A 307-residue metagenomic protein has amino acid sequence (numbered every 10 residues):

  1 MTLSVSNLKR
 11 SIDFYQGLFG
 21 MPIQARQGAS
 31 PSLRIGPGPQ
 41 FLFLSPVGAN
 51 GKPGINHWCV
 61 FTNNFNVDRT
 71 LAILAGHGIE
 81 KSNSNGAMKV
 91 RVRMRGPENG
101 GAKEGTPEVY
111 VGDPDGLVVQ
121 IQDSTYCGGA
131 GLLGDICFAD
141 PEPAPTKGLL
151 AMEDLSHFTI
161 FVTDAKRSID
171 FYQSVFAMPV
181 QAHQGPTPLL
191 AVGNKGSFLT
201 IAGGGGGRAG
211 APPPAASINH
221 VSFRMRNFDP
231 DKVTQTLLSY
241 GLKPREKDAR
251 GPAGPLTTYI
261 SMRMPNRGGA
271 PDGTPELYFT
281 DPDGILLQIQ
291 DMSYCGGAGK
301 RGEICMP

Functional and structural regions predicted by a protein language model:
M1-I12, P39, I55-T62, Q122-I169 (+4 more regions): N-terminal beta-strand motif that seeds the catalytic metal site of vicinal oxygen chelate
M1-N7, S32-R34, V47-H77, P107-G112 (+6 more regions): Vicinal oxygen chelate
T2-L42, T159-G206: Core segments of cupin and vicinal oxygen chelate
F14, P22-Q24, L44-P46, F61 (+12 more regions): A structural feature that tracks compact, well-ordered secondary-structure segments with a strong bias toward
F19, Q27, P37, P46-G48 (+14 more regions): A mature extracytoplasmic/lumenal domain signature
Q27, G54, K103-G105, D154 (+3 more regions): Residues that act as N-cap/strand-start positions at coil-to-secondary-structure junctions
P46-G48, A144-K147, G206-A211: Short beta-strand/turn micro-motifs at beta-sheet edges
L71-A151, T234-P307: Vicinal oxygen chelate
